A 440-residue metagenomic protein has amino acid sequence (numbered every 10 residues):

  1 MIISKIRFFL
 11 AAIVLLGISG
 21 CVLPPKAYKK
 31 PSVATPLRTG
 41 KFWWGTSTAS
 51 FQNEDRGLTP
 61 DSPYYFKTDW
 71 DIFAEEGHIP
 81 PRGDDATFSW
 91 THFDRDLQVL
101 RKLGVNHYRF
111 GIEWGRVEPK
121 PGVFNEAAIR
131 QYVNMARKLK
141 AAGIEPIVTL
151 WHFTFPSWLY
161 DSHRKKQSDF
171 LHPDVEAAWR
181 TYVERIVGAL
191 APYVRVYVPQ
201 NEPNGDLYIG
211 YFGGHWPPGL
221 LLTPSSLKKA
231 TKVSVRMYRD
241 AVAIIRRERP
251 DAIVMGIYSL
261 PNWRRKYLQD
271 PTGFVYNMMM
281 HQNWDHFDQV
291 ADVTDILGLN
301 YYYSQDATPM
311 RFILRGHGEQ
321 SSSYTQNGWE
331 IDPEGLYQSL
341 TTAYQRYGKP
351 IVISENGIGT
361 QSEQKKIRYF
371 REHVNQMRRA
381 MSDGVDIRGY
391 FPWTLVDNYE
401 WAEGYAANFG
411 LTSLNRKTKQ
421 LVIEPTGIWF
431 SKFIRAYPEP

Functional and structural regions predicted by a protein language model:
I2-F9: Bacterial N-terminal signal peptides that target proteins for export
L15-L16: Sec-dependent N-terminal signal peptides of Gram-positive bacterial secreted proteins and lipoproteins
S19-G20: C-terminal motif of bacterial Sec signal peptides marking the signal peptidase cleavage site
A27-L97, R101-N106, V117-P440: Non-catalytic scaffold segments within catalytic domains of secreted glycoside hydrolases
